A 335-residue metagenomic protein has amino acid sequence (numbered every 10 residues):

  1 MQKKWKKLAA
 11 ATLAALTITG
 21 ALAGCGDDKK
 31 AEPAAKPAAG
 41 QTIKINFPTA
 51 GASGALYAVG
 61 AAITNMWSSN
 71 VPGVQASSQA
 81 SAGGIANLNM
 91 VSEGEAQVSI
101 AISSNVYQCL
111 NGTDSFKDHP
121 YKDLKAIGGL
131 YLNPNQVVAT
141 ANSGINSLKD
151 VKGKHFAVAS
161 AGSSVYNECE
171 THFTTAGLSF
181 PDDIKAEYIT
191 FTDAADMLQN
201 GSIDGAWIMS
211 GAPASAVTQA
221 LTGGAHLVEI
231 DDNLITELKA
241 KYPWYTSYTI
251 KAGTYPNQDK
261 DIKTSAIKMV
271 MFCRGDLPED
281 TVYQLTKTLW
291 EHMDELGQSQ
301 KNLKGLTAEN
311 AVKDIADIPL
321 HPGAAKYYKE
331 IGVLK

Functional and structural regions predicted by a protein language model:
M1-K44: Short, low-complexity disordered leader/linker segments with a strong preference for bacterial N-terminal type II
A39-Q108, K117: N-terminal (or domain-start) structured segment
T42, G73, G83, E93 (+4 more regions): Extracytoplasmic
K44-N70, V74-Q75, N133-N200, D314 (+1 more regions): Bilobed "Venus flytrap"/periplasmic-binding protein-like clamshell domains and structurally analogous long
N65-P72, S92-A96, N111, T174-L178 (+5 more regions): Sec-exported extracytoplasmic/periplasmic mature domains
S103-N105, G112-K117, K122, S143 (+3 more regions): Pocket-lining segment of extracytoplasmic ligand-binding domains
K154-T171, Y245-D314: Ligand-binding clefts/hinges and TM-proximal coupling segments of bilobed small-molecule sensing domains
A186, D193, Q199-N200, S210-L227 (+2 more regions): An extracytoplasmic/periplasmic, membrane-proximal ligand-sensing/linker region
